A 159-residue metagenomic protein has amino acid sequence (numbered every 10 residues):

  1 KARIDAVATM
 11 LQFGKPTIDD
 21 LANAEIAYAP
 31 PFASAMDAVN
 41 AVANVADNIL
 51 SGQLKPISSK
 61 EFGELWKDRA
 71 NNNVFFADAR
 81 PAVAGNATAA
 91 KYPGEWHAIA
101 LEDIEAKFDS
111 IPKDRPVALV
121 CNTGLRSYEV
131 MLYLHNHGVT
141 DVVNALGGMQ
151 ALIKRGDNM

Functional and structural regions predicted by a protein language model:
K1-L21: C-terminal catalytic lobe of FAD-dependent flavoproteins
P16-P30, S34, A41-G63, K67-V74 (+2 more regions): Rhodanese-like catalytic fold shared by cysteine-dependent sulfurtransferases and DSP/PTP-type phosphatases
